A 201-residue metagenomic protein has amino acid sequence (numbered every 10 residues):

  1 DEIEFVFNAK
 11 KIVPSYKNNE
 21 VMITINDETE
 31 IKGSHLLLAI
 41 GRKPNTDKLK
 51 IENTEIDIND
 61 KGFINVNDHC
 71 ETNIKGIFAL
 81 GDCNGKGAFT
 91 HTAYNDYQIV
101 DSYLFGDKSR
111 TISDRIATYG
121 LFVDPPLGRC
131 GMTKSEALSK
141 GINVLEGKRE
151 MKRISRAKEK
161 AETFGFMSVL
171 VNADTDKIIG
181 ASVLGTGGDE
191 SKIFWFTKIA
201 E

Functional and structural regions predicted by a protein language model:
D1-A9, G131-E136: N-terminal Rossmann-like dinucleotide/flavin-binding domain of flavoprotein oxidoreductases that bind FAD/FMN
E2-E4, I77, V144: Short, conserved active-site loop motifs that form the nucleotide-linked donor/cofactor pocket
F5-A9, D60, K148: Short loop/edge segments at beta-strand edges and connector loops that shape dinucleotide/nucleotide cofactor-binding
F7-N19: A conserved short coil-to-beta-strand element within the FAD-binding core of flavoproteins
N26-E28: Glycine-centered tight beta-turn/hairpin loop motif at sheet-sheet or coil-to-beta transitions
I31-Y103, W195-I199: FAD-site-proximal beta/loop scaffold in flavoenzymes
L80-E136: A conserved FAD-binding loop/helix module that cradles the flavin
G106, F122-E201: Flexible, glycine-rich terminal cap/loop adjacent to redox cofactors in electron-transfer oxidoreductases
